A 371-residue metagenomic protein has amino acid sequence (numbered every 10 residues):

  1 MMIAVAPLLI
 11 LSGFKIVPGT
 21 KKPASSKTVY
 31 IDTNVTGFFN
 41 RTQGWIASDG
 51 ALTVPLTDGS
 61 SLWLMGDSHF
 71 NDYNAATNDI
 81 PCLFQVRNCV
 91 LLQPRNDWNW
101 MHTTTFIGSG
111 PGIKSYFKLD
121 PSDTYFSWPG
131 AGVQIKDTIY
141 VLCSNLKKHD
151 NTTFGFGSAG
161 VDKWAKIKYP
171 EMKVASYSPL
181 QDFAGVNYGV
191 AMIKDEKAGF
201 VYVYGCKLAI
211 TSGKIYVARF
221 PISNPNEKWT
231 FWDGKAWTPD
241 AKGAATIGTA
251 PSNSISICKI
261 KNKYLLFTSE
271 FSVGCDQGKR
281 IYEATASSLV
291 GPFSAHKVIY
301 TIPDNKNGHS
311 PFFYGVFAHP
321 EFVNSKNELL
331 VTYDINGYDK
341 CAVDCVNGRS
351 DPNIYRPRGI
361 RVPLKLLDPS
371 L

Functional and structural regions predicted by a protein language model:
M1-K22: Bacterial Sec-dependent N-terminal signal peptides
L11-S12, G50, P129, K214 (+3 more regions): A generic alpha-helix preference that emphasizes hydrophobic side chains
V17-G44, L56-Y125, Q134-F183, E196-A198 (+4 more regions): Beta-rich carbohydrate-recognition and catalytic domains
D49-L52, K114-V133, Y188-M192, N253-S256 (+1 more regions): Beta-propeller and closely related beta-sheet repeat lectin domains
L52-V54, Y204, F317, T332: Residues within well-ordered beta-strands of beta-sheet-rich folds
